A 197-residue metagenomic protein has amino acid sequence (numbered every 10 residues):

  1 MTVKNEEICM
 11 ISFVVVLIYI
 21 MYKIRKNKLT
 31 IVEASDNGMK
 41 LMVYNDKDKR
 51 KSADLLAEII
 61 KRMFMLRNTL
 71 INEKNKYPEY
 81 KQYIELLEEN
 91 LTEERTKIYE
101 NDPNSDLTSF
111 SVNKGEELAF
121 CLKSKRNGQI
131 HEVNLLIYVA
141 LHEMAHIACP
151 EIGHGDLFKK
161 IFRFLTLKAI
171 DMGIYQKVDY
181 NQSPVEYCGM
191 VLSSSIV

Functional and structural regions predicted by a protein language model:
M1-I137, I147-V197: Active-site-proximal or metal-binding-adjacent scaffold patches in catalytic folds
E143: Walker B catalytic acidic pair
